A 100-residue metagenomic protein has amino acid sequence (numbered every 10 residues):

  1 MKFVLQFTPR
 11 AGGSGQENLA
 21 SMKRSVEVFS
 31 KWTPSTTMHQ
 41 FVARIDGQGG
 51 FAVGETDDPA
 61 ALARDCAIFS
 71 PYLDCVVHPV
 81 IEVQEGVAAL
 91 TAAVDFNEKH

Functional and structural regions predicted by a protein language model:
M1-Q48, E82-H100: Short S/T/G/P-rich N-terminal loop/turn motif that feeds into the first structured element of a domain
T8, V53-E55: Short hydrophobic/aromatic beta-strand micro-patches that form the beta-sheet surface supporting nucleotide- or nucleic
S30-K31, S35-T36, E55-A88: An amphipathic, aromatic/His-enriched active-site/gating alpha helix that lines ligand/cofactor pockets
G49-G50, L73: A short pocket-lining beta-strand/turn micro-motif at the edge of beta-sheets
